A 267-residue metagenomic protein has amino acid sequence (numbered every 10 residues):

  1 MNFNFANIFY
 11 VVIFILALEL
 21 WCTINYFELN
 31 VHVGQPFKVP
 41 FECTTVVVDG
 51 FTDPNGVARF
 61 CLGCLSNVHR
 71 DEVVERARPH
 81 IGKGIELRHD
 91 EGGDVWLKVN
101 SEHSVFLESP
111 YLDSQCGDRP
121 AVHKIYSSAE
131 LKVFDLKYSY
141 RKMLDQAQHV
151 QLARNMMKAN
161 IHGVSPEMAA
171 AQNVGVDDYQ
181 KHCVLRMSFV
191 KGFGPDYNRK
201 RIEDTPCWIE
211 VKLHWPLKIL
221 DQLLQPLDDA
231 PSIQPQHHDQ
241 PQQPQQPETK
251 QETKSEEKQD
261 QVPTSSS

Functional and structural regions predicted by a protein language model:
M1-R78, G82, P120-S267: Long, low-complexity, serine/threonine/proline-rich intrinsically disordered regulatory regions in eukaryotic signaling
R76-P79, G84-H89, G93-S127, K132: Forkhead-associated
